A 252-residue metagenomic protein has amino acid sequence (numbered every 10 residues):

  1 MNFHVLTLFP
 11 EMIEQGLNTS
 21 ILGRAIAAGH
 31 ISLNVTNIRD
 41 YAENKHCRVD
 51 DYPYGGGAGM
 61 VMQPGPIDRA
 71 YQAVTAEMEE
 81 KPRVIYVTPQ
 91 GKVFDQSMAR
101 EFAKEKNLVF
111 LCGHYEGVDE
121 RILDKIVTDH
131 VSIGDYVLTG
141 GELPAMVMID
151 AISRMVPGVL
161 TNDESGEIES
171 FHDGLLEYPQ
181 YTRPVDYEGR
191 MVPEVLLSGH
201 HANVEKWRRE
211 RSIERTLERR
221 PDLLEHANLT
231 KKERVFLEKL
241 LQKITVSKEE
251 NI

Functional and structural regions predicted by a protein language model:
M1-V74, A202-E225: N-terminal nucleotide/polyanion-binding subdomain common to many enzyme families
H4-L6, N34-T36, I85, L108-V109 (+1 more regions): Hydrophobic/aromatic beta-strand patches that form the interior of the parallel beta-sheet core in alpha/beta enzyme
S20-R24, R100-K104, I126: Short, solvent-exposed amphipathic alpha-helical segments in soluble enzyme and RNA/protein-processing domains
I38-Y41, H114-V118: Short glycine-enriched loops at secondary-structure junctions
Q63-H114, E120, P157-G158: S-adenosyl-L-methionine/SAH cofactor-binding core of RNA-modifying enzymes
I122-E169: Structured adenosyl-cofactor binding patch, chiefly the S-adenosyl-L-methionine
L143, M155-V195: Internal, active-site/partner-interface "lid" segment
P184-I252: SAM-dependent methyltransferases
